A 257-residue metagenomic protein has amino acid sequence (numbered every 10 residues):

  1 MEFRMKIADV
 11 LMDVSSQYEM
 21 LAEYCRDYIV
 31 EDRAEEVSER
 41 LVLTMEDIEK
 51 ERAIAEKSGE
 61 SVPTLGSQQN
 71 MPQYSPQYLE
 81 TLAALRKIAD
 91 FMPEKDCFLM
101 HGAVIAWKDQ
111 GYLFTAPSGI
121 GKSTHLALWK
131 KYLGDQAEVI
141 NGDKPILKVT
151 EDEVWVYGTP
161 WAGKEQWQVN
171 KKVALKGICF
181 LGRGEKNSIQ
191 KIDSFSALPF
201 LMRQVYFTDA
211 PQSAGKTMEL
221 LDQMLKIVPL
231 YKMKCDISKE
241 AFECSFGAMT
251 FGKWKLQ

Functional and structural regions predicted by a protein language model:
F3, A8-L11, Q17-Y24, S38-R40 (+5 more regions): Glycine-rich, often acidic-flanked micro-motifs that create phosphate/phosphodiester-binding or positioning elements
S16, D27-E31, E35-F91, G247-Q257: Charged, amphipathic alpha-helical linker segments immediately N-terminal to NTP-binding catalytic cores
I120-G121: Conserved glycine(s) of the Walker
H125-L126: Post-Walker A alpha-helix
